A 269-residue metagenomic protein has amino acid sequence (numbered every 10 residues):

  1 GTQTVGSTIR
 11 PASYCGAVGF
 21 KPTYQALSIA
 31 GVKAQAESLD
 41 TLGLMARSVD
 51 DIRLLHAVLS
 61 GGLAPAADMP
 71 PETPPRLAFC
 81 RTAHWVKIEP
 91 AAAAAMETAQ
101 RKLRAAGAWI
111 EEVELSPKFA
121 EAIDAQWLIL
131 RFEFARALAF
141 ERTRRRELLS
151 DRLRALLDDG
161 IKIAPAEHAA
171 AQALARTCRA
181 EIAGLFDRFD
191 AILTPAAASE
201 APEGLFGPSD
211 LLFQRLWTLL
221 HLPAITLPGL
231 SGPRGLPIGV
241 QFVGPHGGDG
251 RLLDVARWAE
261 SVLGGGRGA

Functional and structural regions predicted by a protein language model:
T2-W85, E97-A106, A169, L219-A269: Structural helix-boundary/capping segments
T8, K87, A201-E203: Glycine/Thr-rich phosphate-binding loops of Rossmann-like dinucleotide-binding domains
L59-G62, Q172-A180, F206-G207: Short gly/ser/thr-rich secondary-structure transition/capping motifs
P74-R76, L128-A183, T226-V240: Short helix-loop capping/hinge segments that flank enzyme active sites or metal/cofactor-binding pockets
A91-E114, A139-R144, H168, Q172-F189: Acyltransferase
Q126-I129, A169-A170, A196-L216: Short, surface-exposed loop/helix-turn segments at secondary-structure junctions that function as lids/hinges flanking
E181-A183, P208-P228: Small-aliphatic-rich amphipathic alpha-helix that forms the alpha element of a beta-alpha
